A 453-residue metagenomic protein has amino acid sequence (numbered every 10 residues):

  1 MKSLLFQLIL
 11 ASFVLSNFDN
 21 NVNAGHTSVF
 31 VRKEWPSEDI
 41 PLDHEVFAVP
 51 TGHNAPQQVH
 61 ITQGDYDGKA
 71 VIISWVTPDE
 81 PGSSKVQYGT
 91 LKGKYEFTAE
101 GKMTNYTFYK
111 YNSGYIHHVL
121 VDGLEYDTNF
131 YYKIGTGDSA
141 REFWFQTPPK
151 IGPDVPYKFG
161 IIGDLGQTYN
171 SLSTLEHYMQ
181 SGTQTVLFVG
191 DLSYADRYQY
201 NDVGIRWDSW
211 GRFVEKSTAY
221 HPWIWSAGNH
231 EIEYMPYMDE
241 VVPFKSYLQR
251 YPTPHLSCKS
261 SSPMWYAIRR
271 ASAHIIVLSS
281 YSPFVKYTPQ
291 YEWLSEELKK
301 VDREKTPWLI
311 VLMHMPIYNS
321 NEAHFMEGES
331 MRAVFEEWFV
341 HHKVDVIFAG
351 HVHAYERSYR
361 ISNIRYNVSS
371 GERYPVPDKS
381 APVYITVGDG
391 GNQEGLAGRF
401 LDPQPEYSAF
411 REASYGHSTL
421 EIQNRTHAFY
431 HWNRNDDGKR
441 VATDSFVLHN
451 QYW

Functional and structural regions predicted by a protein language model:
K2-I161, Q180, P377, A413 (+1 more regions): Acidic, histidine-bearing metal-coordination/catalytic regions of metal-dependent phosphoesterases
W75, T183-S193, R197, G228 (+2 more regions): Active-site beta-strand/loop signature of hydrolases that rely on acidic residues for catalysis
H118-V121, N129-K150, N201, I205-E304 (+5 more regions): Extended active-site neighborhood of metal-dependent phosphoesterases/phosphodiesterases
D138-Y200: An acidic-aromatic substrate-binding cleft motif
I161-G163, V186-D191, W223-N229, S279 (+3 more regions): Active-site neighborhood of phospho(di)ester-bond hydrolases with catalytic His/Asp-centered motifs
Q167-L172, Y194-Y198, A227-P236, P283-Y287 (+4 more regions): Active-site environment of divalent metal-dependent phosphoester hydrolases
G190-S193, V301-E322: Short acidic, glycine-rich surface-loop motifs adjacent to enzyme active sites
